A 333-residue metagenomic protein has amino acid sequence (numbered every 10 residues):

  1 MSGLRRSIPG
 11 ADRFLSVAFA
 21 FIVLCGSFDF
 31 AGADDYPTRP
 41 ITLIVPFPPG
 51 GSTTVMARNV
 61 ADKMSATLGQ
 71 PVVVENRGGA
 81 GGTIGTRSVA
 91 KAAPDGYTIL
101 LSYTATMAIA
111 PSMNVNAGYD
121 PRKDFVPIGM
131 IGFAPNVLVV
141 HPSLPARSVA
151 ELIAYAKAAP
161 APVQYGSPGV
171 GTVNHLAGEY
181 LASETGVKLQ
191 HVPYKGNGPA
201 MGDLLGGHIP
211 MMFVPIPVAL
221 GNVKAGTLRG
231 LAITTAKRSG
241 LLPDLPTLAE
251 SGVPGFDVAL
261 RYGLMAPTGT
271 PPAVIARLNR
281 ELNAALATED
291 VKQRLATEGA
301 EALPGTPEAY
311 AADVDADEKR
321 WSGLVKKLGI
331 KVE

Functional and structural regions predicted by a protein language model:
M1-A11: N-terminal secretory signal peptides that target proteins for export/translocation
R13-D29: Bacterial N-terminal signal peptides
G32-K123, P162-Q164, G186-F213, N222 (+2 more regions): N-terminal (or domain-start) structured segment
T38-P40, E184, K224, T247-E250 (+1 more regions): An extracytoplasmic/periplasmic, membrane-proximal ligand-sensing/linker region
S52, M56, V60, M64 (+13 more regions): Stable alpha-helical elements in mature extracytoplasmic
K91-Y97, T104, S112-P199, L248 (+1 more regions): Hinge/capping helix and adjacent helix->loop/strand transition within the periplasmic-binding protein
T106-N116, A182-E184, M211-L245, S322: A ligand-binding cleft/hinge motif common to bilobed small-molecule-binding domains
